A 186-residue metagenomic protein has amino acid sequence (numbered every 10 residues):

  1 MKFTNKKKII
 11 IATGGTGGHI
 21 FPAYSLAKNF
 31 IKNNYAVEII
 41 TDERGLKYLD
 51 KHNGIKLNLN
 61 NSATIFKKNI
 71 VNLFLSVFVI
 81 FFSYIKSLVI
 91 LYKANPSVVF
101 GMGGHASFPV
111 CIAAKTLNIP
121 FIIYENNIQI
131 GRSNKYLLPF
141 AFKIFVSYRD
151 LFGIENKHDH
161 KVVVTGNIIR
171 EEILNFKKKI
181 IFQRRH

Functional and structural regions predicted by a protein language model:
N5-K8, A36, R44, K115-K179: Active-site-proximal region of nucleotide-activated glycan assembly enzymes, centered on histidine/acidic-rich loops
K6-G14, I31-V79, T165-I169: Conserved nucleotide-sugar phosphate-binding/catalytic loop shared by glycosyltransferases and other
I11-Y24: A short, glycine/small-residue-rich beta-strand->loop->alpha-helix junction that serves as a flexible
I20-A23, L49-D50, N69, P109-I112 (+3 more regions): Short glycine-/acidic-enriched loop or helix-start segments at secondary-structure transitions that form or flank
S25-K28, K32, I112, T116 (+1 more regions): Short, well-ordered alpha-helices that flank and scaffold nucleotide-derived cofactor binding pockets
R44-Y48, P96-L117: An aromatic- and histidine-rich active-site surface loop
N69-V98, T116: An amphipathic, basic-hydrophobic alpha-helix
R185-H186: Conserved donor-binding/catalytic core segment of Leloir-type glycosyltransferases
